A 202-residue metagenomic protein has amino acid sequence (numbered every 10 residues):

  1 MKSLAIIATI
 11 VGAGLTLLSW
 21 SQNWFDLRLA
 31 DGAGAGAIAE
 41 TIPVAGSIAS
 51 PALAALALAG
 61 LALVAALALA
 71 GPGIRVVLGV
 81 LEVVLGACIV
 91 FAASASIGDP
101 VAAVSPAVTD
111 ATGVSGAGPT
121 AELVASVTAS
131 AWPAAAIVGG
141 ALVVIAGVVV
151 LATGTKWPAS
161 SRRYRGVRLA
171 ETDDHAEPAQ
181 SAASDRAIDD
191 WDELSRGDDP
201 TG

Functional and structural regions predicted by a protein language model:
M1-G202: Intrinsic, low-complexity terminal and presequence regions
